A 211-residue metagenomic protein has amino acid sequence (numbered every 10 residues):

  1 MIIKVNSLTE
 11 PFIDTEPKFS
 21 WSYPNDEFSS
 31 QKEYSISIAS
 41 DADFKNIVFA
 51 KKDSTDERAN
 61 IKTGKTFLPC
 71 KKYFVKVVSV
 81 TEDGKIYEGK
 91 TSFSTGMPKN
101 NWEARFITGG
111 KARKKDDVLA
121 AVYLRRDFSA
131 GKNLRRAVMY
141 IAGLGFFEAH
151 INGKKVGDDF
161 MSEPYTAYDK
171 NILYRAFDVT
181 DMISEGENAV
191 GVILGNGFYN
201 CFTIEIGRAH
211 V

Functional and structural regions predicted by a protein language model:
M1-N25, S94-K99: Pro/Thr/Ser/Gly-rich low-complexity, intrinsically disordered linker/stalk tracts
I2, E16-K18, Q31-S35, R136 (+1 more regions): Exposed beta-strand and adjacent loop surfaces of beta-rich binding modules that mediate intermolecular recognition
F12-D14, S54-D56, T66-C70, L119 (+4 more regions): Surface-exposed coil/turn segments at beta-strand junctions on protein surfaces, enriched
W21, K72-F74, T81, T95-K99 (+1 more regions): Accessory beta-strand-rich segments of carbohydrate-active enzymes
S29-K72, E82-D83, Y87, F106: Recognizes extended acidic, P/S/T-rich segments that occur within or adjacent to Ig-like beta-sandwich modules
K90-S92: Terminal edge beta-strands and adjacent linker/stalk segments of extracellular immunoglobulin-superfamily beta-sandwich
S94-D117: Low-complexity, Pro/Ser/Thr- and charge-rich linker/hinge segments at domain boundaries
